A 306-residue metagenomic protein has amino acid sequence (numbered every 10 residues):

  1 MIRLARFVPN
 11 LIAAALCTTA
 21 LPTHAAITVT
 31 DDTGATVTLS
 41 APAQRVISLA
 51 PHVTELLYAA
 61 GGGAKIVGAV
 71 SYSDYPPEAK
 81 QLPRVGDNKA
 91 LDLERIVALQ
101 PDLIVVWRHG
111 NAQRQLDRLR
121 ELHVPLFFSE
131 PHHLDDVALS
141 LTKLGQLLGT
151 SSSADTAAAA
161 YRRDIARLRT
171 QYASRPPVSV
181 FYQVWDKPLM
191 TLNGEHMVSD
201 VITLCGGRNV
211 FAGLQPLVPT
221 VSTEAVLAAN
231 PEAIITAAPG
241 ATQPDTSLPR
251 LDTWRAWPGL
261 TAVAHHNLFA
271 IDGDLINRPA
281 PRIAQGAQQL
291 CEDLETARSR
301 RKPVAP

Functional and structural regions predicted by a protein language model:
V8-A20: Bacterial N-terminal signal peptides
L21-A25: Sec/Tat signal peptide C-region and signal peptidase I cleavage site
A26-V29, A35-T36, D102-L103, W107 (+3 more regions): Extracytoplasmic substrate-binding proteins
T30-G34, V85-E94, G110, L214-T223: Short helix-initiation/N-cap motifs at beta->coil->alpha
Q44-L99, L103-H109, V210, W257: A short, structured surface patch at a secondary-structure boundary
A50, R108-H109, V184, L214 (+3 more regions): Short secondary-structure boundary segments
V70, E195-V218, A238, F269: His/Asp/Glu-enriched short active-site or ligand-binding loop at hydrolase and phosphoryl-transfer sites
L93-Q100, L122, V221-N230: Short helices/loops that flank or line small-molecule/ion binding pockets
